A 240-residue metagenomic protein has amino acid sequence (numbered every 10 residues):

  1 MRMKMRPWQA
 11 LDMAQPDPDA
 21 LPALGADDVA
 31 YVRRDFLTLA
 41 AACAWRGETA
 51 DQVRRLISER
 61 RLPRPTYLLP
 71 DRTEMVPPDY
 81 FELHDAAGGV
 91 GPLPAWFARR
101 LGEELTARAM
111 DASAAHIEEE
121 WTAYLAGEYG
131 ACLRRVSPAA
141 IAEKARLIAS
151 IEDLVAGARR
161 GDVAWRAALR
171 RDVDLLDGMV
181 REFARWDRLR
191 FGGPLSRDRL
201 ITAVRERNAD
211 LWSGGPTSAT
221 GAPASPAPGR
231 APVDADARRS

Functional and structural regions predicted by a protein language model:
R2-P18, P65-S240: Long, charge-rich, low-complexity intrinsically disordered regions
Q15-V32: A detector for short, charged/polar N-terminal pre-domain segments
L21-L24, D35, L39, L133: Generic, low-specificity signal for short hydrophobic/alpha-helical stretches with a mild N-terminal bias, encompassing
V29-V32, L39, S58, F97-A98 (+1 more regions): A broad "ordered helical/assembly scaffold" signature
A30-V53: Polyanion-binding surface elements
W45-Y67, D71: Charge-enriched amphipathic alpha-helical scaffolds
